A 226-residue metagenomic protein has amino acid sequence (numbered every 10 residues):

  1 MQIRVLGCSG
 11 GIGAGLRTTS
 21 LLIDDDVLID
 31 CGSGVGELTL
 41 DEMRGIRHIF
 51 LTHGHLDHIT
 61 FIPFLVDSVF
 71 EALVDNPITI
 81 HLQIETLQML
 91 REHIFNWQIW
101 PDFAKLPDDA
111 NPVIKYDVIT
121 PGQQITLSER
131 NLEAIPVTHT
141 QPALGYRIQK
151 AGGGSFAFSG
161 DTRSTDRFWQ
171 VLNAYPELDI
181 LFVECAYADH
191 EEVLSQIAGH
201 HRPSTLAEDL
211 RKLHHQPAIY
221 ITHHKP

Functional and structural regions predicted by a protein language model:
M1-E42, L144-G160: Conserved beta-strand hairpin/beta-sheet module of binuclear metal-dependent hydrolase folds, prominently
I3, L21, I29-D30, H53 (+6 more regions): Divalent metal-coordination and catalytic microenvironments
C8-S9, D26, C31-G34, G54 (+5 more regions): Active-site metal-binding loops of divalent metal-dependent hydrolases
D26-V27, H48-F50, R130, G154-F156 (+2 more regions): Structural motif
V35-L82, L178-D179: Active-site metal-binding motif and surrounding structural segment of the metallo-beta-lactamase
P77-E85, Y220-H223: Short internal beta-strands
E85-A143, K150-A151: Metallo-beta-lactamase
T165-P226: Cap/insert and terminal regions of metallo-dependent hydrolase folds
